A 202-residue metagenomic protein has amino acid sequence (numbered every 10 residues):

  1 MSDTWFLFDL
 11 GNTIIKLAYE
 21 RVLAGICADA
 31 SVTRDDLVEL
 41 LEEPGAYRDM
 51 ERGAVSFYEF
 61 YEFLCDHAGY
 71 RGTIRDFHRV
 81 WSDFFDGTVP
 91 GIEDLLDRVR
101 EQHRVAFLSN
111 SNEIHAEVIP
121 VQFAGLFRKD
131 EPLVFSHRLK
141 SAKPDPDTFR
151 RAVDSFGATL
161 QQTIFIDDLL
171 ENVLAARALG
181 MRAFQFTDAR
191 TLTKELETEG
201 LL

Functional and structural regions predicted by a protein language model:
S2, F8, N112-E113, E117-L202: Asp-based, Mg2+/Mn2+-dependent phosphohydrolase catalytic module
S2-D94, R100-E101, N112, A116: N-terminal helical cap/lid subdomain that shapes the substrate entry/recognition surface in HAD-like hydrolases
V99-R100, R177: Anion (oxyanion) recognition and catalysis
E101-Q102, K129: Structured helix-beta-strand junction loops
R104-V105, R182: Residue-level detector of anion-binding/catalytic polar loops
S109: Conserved phosphate-coupling serine/threonine residues in phosphotransfer and NTP-handling enzymes
